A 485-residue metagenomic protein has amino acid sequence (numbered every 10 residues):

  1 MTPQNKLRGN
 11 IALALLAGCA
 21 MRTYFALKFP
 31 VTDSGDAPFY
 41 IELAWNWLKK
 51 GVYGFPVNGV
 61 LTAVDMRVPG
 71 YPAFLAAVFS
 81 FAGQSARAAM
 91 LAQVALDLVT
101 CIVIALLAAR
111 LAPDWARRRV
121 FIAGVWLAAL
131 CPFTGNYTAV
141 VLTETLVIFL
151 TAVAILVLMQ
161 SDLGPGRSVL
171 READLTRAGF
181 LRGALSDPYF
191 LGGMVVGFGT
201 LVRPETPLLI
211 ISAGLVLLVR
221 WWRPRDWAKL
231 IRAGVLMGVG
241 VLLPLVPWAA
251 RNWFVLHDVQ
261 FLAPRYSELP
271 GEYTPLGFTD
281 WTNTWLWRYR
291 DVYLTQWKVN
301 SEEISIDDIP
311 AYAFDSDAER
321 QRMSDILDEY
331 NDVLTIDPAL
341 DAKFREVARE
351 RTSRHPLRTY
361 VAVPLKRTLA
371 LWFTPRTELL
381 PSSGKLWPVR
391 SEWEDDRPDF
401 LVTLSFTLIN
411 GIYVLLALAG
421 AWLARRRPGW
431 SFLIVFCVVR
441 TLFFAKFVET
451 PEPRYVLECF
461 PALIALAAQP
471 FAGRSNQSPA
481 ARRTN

Functional and structural regions predicted by a protein language model:
R8, R87-L91, V333-L334, F344-E346 (+1 more regions): Membrane-interface anchor segments at the N-terminal boundary of transmembrane helices in multi-pass membrane enzymes
G9-A14, I104-L130, I148-F149, L181 (+1 more regions): Transmembrane-helix signature of polytopic, membrane-embedded enzymes that assemble or transfer cell-envelope glycans
T23-Y24, P38-A63, G70-A73, T295: Extracytosolic helix-loop segments that constitute the early lumenal/periplasmic catalytic or substrate-binding loops
G35-P38, M66, A88-V99, A123-L158 (+2 more regions): Multi-pass, polyprenyl lipid-linked donor-dependent membrane glycosyltransferases
L91-W115, V153, V157, L416-A419: Transmembrane-helix motifs of polytopic, lipid-linked glycan transferases
R119-V125, V157-G197, A228-R232: Short hydrophobic alpha-helices at membrane interfaces in multi-pass membrane enzymes
G124-W126, P188-R203, G214, G240-P244: Membrane-interface alpha helices of multi-pass inner-membrane proteins
L262-S383: Membrane-proximal stem/loop segments at transmembrane-domain junctions that anchor or position
